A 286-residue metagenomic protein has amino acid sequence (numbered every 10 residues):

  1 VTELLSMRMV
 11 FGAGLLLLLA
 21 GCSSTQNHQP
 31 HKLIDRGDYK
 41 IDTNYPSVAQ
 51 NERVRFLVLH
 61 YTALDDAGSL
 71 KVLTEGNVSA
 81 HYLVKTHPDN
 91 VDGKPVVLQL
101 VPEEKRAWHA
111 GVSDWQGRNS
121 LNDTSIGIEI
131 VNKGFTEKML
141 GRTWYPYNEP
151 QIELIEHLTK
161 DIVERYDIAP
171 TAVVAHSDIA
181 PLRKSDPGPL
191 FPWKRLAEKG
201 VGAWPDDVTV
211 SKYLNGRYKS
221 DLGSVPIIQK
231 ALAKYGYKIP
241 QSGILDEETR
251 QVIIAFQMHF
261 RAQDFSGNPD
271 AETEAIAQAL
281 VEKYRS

Functional and structural regions predicted by a protein language model:
V1-F11: Bacterial N-terminal signal peptides that target proteins for export
S6, S23-S24: Serine residues within intrinsically disordered or low-complexity segments
G12-L16: Hydrophobic helical h-region of N-terminal Sec-dependent signal peptides in bacterial secretory/periplasmic proteins
L19-G21: C-terminal motif of bacterial Sec signal peptides marking the signal peptidase cleavage site
S24-T25, E149-D167, T171, P181-S286: Cell-envelope/ECM-targeting effectors and their regulatory/trafficking segments
N27-A169: Active-site-adjacent loop/helix surface patches within enzyme catalytic domains that shape the substrate-binding cleft
